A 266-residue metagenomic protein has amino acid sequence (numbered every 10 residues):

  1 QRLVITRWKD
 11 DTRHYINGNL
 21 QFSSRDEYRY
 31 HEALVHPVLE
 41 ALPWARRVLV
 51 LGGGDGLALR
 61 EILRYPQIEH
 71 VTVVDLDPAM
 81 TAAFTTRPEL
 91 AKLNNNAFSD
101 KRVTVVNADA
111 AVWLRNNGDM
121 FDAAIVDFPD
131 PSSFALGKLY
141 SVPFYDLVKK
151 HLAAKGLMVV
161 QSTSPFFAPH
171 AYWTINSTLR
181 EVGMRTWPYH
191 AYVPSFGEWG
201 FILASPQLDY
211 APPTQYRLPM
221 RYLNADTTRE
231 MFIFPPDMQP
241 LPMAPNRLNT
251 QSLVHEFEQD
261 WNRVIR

Functional and structural regions predicted by a protein language model:
Q1-Y30, H36-E40, R185-R266: Soluble small-group transferase modules, centered on the S-adenosyl donor enzyme superfamily
Y28-V160, P165-I175, V182, S195: The AdoMet/dcAdoMet-binding core of the Class I SAM-like
